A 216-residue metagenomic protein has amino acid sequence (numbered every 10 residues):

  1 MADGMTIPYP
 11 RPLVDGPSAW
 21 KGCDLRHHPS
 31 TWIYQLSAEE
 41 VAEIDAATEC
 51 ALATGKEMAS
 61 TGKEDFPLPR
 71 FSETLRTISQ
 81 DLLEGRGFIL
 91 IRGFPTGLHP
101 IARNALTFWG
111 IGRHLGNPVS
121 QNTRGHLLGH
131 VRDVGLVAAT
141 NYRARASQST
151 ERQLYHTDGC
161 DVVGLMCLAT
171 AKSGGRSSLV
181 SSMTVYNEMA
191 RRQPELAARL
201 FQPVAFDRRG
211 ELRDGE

Functional and structural regions predicted by a protein language model:
M1-F71, R76-T77, E84, I89 (+3 more regions): Active-site environment of non-heme Fe oxygenases that use a 2-His-1-carboxylate facial triad
A102-W109, V180-S181: "Short basic amphipathic alpha-helical interaction patches in structured regions
F108-V119: A short alpha->loop->secondary-structure connector
